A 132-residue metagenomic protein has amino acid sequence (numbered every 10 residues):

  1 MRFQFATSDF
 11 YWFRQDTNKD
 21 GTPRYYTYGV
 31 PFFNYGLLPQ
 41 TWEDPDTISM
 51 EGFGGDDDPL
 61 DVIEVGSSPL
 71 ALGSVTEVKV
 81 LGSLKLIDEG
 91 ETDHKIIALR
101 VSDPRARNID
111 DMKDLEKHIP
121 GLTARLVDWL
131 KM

Functional and structural regions predicted by a protein language model:
M1-M132: Hydrophobic N-terminal alpha-helices or hydrophobic patches in metabolic proteins across all domains of life
